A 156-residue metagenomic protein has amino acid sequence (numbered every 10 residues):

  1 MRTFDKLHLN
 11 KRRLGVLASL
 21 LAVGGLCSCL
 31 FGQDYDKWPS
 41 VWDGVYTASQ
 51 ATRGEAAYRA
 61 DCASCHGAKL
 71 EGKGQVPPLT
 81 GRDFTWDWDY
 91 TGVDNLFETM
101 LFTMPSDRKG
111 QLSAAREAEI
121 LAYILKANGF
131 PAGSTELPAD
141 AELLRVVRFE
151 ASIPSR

Functional and structural regions predicted by a protein language model:
F4, H8, R13: Short Gly/Ser/Thr- and charged-rich N-terminal loops/segments that act as flexible capping/hinge elements
L17-S28: Bacterial N-terminal signal peptides
G32-A57: Electrostatic cytochrome c docking/interface patches
D36-K37, V41, C65, G74 (+4 more regions): Residue-level signal for pocket-adjacent positions within structured domains
K37-P39, K109-R156: Flexible coil segments in periplasmic/lumen-exposed cytochrome c-class electron-transfer proteins
G44-A51, E71-P105: Gly/Gly-Pro-rich "capping" loops immediately C-terminal to redox-active cysteine motifs in periplasmic/lumenal
G54, Y58-K69, I120, I124: The canonical Cys-X-X-Cys-His
